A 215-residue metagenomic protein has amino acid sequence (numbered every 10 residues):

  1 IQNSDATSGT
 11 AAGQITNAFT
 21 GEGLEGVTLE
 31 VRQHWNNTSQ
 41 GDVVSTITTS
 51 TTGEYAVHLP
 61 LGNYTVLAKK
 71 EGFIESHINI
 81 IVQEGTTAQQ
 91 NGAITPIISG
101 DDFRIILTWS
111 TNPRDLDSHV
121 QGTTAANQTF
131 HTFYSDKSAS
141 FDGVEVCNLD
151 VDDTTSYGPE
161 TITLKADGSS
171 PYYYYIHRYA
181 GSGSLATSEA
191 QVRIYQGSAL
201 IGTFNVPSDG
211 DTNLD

Functional and structural regions predicted by a protein language model:
I1-T10, T16, A88-S99: Beta-strand-rich domain onsets/edges
A6-S8, A12-T28, H34-N37, T108-N112: Structural motif
G13, S45-V57, G92, S118 (+1 more regions): Glycine-centered loop-to-beta-strand initiation motif
G23-E25, Q33-H58: Short, acidic Ser/Thr/Gly-rich low-complexity loop/linker segments typical of extracellular and cell-surface proteins
V27-H34, V66, S118, A190-V192: Hydrophobic beta-strand segments
G53-V57, S76-I78, A88-Q90, E160-I162: Short strand-edge motifs at loop-to-beta-strand transitions and within beta-strands of extracellular beta-rich domains
L61-G72, Y172-R178: A short, solvent-exposed beta-strand micro-motif common in secreted/extracellular proteins
A93-D215: Intrinsic-disorder/low-complexity signal
